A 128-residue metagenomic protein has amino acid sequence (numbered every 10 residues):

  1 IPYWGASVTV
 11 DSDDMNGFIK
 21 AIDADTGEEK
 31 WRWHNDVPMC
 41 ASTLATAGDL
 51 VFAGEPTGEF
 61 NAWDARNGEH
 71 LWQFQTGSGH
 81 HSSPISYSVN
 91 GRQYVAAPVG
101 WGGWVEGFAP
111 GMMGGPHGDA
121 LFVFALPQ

Functional and structural regions predicted by a protein language model:
I1-C40, L44-H81, I85-Q128: Extracytoplasmic/lumenal domain signature
